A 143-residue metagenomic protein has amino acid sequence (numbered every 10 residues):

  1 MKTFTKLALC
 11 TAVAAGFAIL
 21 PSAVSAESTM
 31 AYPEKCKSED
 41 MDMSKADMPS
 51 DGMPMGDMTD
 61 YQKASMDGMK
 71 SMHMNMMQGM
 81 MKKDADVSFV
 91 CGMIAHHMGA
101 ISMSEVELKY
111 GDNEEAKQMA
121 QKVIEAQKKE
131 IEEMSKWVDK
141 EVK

Functional and structural regions predicted by a protein language model:
K2-A12, F17-K143: His/Met- and acidic-residue-enriched segments that coordinate or traffic transition-metal cofactors and support
